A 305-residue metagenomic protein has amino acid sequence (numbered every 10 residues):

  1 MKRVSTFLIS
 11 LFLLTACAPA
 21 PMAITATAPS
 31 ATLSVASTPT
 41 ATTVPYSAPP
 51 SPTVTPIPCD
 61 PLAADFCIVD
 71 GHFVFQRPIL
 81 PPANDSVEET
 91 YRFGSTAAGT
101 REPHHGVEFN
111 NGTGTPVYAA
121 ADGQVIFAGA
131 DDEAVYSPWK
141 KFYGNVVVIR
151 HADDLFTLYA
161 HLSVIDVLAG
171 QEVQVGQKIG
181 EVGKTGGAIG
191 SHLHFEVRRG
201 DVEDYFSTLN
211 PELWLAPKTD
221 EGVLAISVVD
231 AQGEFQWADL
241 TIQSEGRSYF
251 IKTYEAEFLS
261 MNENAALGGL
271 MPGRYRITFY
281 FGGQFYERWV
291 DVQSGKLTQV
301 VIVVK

Functional and structural regions predicted by a protein language model:
L14-A16: C-terminal motif of bacterial Sec signal peptides marking the signal peptidase cleavage site
A18-P21: Bacterial signal peptide processing site
A26-P56: Extracellular mucin-like PTS domains
P45-N145, V175, A188, V223-E245 (+3 more regions): Surface-exposed, glycine-biased beta-strand/turn segments
G99-E102, G186-I189, H194, Y205-G222: Beta-strand-rich domain onsets/edges
N110-G114, Y118, R150-G176: Short histidine-centered loop motifs in beta-beta connectors
Y159, A266-G268: Hydrophobic core positions of the immunoglobulin-like beta-sandwich fold
S244-A266: Short, acidic Ser/Thr/Gly-rich low-complexity loop/linker segments typical of extracellular and cell-surface proteins
